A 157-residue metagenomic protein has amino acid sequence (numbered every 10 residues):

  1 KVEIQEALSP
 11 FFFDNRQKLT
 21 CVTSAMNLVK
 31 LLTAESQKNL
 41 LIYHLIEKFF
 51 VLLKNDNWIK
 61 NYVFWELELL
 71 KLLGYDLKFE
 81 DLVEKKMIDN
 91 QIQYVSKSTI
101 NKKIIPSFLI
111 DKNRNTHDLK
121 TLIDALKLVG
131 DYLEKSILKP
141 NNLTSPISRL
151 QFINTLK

Functional and structural regions predicted by a protein language model:
K1-K157: Non-catalytic alpha-helical scaffolds and adjoining flexible linkers that form interface surfaces for assembly
